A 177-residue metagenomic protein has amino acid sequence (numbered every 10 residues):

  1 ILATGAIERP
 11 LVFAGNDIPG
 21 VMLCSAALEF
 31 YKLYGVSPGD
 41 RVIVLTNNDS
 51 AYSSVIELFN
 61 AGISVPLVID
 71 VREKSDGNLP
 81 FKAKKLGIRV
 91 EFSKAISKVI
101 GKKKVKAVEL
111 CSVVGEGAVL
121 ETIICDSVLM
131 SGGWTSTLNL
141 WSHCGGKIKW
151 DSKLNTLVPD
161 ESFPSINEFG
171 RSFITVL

Functional and structural regions predicted by a protein language model:
I1-L177: Residues forming the flavin
